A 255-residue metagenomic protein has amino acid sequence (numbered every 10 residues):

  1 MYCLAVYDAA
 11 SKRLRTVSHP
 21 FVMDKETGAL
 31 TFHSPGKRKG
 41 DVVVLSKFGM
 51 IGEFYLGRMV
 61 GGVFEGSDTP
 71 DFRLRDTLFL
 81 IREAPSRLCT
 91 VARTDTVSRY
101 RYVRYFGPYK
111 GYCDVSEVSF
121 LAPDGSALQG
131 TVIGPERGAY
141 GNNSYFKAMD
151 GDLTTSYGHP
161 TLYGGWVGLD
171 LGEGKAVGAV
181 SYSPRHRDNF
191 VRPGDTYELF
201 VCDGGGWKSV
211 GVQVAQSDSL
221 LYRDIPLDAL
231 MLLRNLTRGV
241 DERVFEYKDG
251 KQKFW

Functional and structural regions predicted by a protein language model:
M1-R75, A84-V212, Q216-W255: Aromatic, loop-rich ligand-recognition surfaces of beta-strand-rich domains
F79-I81: Recognizes extended acidic, P/S/T-rich segments that occur within or adjacent to Ig-like beta-sandwich modules
